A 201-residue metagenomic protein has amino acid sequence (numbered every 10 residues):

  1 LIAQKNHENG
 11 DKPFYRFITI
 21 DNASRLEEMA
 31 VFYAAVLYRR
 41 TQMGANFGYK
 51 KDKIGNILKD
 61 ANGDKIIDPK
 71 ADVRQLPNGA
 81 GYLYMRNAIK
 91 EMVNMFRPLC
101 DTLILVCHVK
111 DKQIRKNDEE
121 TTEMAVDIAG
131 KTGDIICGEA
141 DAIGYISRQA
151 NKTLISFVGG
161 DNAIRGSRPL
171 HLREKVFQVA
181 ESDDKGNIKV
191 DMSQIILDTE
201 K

Functional and structural regions predicted by a protein language model:
L1-F17, D183-K201: Basic, amphipathic N-terminal segments that precede the first structured/catalytic domain
I2-K5, M92-F96, A140: Hydrophobic, Leu/Ile/Phe/Ala-enriched alpha-helical segments that form helix-helix packing faces
G10, G55, D60-K65, N151 (+1 more regions): Intrinsic-disorder/low-complexity loop/linker signature
P13, P98, G138: Structured loop/turn residues at beta-strand edges in well-structured enzyme cores
F17, A23-D134: P-loop NTPase motor core
D21, I66-I67, M85-N87, D141-T153: Short secondary-structure transition/capping segments
E27, L83-R86, C137, K189 (+1 more regions): Generic detector of well-ordered alpha-helical segments enriched in charged/polar residues, highlighting helical
L103-S182: Phosphate-binding/switch region of NTP-binding enzymes
